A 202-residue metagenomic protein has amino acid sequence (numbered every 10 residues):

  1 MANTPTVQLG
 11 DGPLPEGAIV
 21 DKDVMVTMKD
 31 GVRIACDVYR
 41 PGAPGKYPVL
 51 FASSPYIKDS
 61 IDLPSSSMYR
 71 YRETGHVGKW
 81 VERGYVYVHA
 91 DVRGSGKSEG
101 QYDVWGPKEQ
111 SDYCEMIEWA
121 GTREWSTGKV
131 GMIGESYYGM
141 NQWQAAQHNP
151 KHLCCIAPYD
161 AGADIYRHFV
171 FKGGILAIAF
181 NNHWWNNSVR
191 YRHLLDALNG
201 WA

Functional and structural regions predicted by a protein language model:
V7-G45, V49: N-terminal cap/lid segment of alpha/beta-hydrolase-fold proteins
R33, K46-P48, R83-V86, S126-K129 (+1 more regions): Loop/turn elements at helix/coil->beta-strand transitions in domains of secreted/extracellular proteins
A43-G121: Cap/lid segment of the alpha/beta-hydrolase catalytic domain
S54, I133, A157-D160: Alpha/beta-hydrolase-fold catalytic nucleophile elbow
E73-T74, E82, Q147-A202: Accessory cap/linker subdomain of secreted extracellular hydrolases
S98, S136-G139, D160: Catalytic nucleophile serine of serine hydrolases, specifically the conserved "nucleophile elbow" pentapeptide
E124-Y137: Alpha/beta-hydrolase fold nucleophile elbow
Y138-A146: Short helix immediately C-terminal to the catalytic nucleophile in hydrolase catalytic domains
